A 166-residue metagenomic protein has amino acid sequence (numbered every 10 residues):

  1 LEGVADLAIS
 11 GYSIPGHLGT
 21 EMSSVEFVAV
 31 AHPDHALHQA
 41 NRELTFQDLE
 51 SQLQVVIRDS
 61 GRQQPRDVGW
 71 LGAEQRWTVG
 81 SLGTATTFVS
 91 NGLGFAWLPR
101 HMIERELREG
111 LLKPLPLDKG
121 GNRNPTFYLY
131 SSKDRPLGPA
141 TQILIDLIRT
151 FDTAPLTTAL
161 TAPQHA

Functional and structural regions predicted by a protein language model:
E2, D6-L7, F95: Short, Asp-centered acidic motifs that coordinate Mg2+ and/or phosphate in catalytic or ligand-binding sites
I14-L93, L98-R123, D146-A166: C-terminal regulatory
V30-D34, T126-L137: A bilobed periplasmic-binding-protein/Venus flytrap-type ligand-binding module shared by bacterial periplasmic
N124, P136-P139, I143-D146: Short, charged alpha-helical segments
